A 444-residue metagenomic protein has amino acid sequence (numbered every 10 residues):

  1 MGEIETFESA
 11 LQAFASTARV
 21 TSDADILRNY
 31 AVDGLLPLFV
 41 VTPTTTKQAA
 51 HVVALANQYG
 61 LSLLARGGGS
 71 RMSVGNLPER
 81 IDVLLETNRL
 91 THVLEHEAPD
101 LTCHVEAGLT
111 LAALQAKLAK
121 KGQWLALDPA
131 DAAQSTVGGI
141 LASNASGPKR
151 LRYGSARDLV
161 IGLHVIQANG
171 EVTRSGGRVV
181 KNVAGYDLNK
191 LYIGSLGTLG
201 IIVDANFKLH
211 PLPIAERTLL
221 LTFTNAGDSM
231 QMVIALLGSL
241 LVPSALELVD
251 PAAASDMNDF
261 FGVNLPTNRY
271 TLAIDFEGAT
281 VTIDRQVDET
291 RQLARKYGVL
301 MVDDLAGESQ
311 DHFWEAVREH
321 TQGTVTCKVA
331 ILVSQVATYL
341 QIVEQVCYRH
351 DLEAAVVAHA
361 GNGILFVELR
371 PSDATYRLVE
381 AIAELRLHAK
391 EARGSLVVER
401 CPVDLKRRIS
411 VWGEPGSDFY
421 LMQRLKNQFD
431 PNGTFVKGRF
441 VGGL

Functional and structural regions predicted by a protein language model:
M1-A54, Q58, S70-L101, S255 (+3 more regions): N-terminal flexible segment immediately upstream of the FAD-binding catalytic core in FAD-dependent oxidoreductases
M1-G2, L221-D228, T280-V281, K328-T338 (+1 more regions): Short, surface-exposed ligand-recognition loops at beta-strand->loop->(often short) alpha-helix junctions that present
T6-A10, G227-D256, V333-D351, L378-R386: Short amphipathic alpha-helix segments
L11, A31-L63, I81-V83, T87-D131 (+4 more regions): N-terminal glycine-rich flavin-associated loop
L35-L36, L61, R66-G68, G75-D82 (+3 more regions): Conserved glycine-rich FAD pyrophosphate-binding loop
T42, T222, D275-E277, A330-L332 (+1 more regions): Short hydrophobic/aromatic beta-strand micro-patches that form the beta-sheet surface supporting nucleotide- or nucleic
L101, N268-E277, N362-L369: A generic structural motif
A142, I161-G323: C-terminal substrate-binding/cap subdomain adjacent to the FAD-binding core in PCMH-type and related FAD-linked
